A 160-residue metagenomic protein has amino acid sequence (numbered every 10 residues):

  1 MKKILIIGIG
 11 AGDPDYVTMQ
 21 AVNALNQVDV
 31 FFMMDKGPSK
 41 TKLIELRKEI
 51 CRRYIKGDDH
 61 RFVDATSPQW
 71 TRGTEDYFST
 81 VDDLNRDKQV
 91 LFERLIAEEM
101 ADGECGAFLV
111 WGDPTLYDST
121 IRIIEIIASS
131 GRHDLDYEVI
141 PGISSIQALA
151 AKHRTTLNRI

Functional and structural regions predicted by a protein language model:
M1-S67: Glycine-rich, flexible N-terminal cofactor/catalytic loop recognition
K3-I7, D102-F108: Generic beta-sheet signal
V17-Q20, D87-R94, A148: Well-ordered alpha-helical segments embedded in enzymatic catalytic cores
A24-Q27, F92-E104: Glycine-rich phosphate/diphosphate-binding loops that line cofactor/substrate pockets in enzymes
S39-C51, R72-D76, Q147-A151: N-terminal beta-loop-helix "entrance" segment that forms/cooperates in small-molecule cofactor or anionic ligand
F62-R86, A97: Phosphate/nucleotide-donor binding subsite
T80-V90, T155-I160: A polyampholytic, Gly/Pro-enriched intrinsically disordered region
G112-I160: Class I SAM-dependent methyltransferase SAM-binding "motif I" and its flanking Rossmann-like core
